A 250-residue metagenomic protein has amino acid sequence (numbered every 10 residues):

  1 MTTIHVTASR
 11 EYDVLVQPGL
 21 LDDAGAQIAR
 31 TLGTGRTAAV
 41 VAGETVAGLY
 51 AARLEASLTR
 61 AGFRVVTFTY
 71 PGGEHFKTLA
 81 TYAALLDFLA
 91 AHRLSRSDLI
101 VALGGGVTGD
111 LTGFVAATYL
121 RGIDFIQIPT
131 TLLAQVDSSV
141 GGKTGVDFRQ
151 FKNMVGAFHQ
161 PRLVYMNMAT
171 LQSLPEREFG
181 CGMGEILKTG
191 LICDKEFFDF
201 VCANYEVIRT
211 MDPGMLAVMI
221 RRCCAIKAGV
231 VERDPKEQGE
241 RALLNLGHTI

Functional and structural regions predicted by a protein language model:
M1-L99: ATP/NTP phosphate-donor binding region
L15, F114-V207: A glycine/threonine-rich phosphate-anchoring loop and its flanking beta-alpha core in nucleotide/phosphate-binding
Y50-A52, L111-G113, D137: Short glycine-/acidic-enriched loop or helix-start segments at secondary-structure transitions that form or flank
G72-G73, L103-G105, L246-G247: Glycine-rich beta-strand-to-loop/alpha-helix junction loops that act as flexible
T81, L99, D124, L132 (+2 more regions): Residue-level recognition of specific faces of alpha-helices
L94-I126: Active-site and donor-binding regions of nucleotide-sugar-utilizing enzymes
F200, N204-I250: Active-site segments that bind and position negatively charged phosphate/pyrophosphate groups
